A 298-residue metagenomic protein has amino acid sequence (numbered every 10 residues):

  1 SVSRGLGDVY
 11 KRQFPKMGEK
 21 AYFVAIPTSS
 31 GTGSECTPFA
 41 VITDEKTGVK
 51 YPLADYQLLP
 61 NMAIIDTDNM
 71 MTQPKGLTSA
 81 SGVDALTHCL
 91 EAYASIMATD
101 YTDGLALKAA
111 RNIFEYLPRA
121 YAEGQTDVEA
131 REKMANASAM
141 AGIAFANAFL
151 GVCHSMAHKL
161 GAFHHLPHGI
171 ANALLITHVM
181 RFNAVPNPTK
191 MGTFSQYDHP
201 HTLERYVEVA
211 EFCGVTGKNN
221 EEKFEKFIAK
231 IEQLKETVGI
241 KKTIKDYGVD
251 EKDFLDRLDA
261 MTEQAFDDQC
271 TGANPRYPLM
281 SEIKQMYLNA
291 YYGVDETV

Functional and structural regions predicted by a protein language model:
S1-Y10: Single conserved hydrophobic/aromatic residue that forms the stacking wall/gate of nucleotide- or nucleobase-binding
G31, A139-N172, D267-G272: Glycine-rich phosphate/pyrophosphate-binding beta-alpha loops
T37-A148: Carboxylate- and glycine-rich phosphate/diphosphate-binding segment that chelates Mg2+/Mn2+
M62, V83-E91, L107-P118, A135-A139 (+8 more regions): Predominant activation on well-ordered alpha-helical scaffold segments within soluble catalytic domains
M97-L105, Y121-K133, A148-C153, M191 (+4 more regions): Flexible, glycine/charged-enriched surface loops at secondary-structure junctions
I170-D253, E296: Gly/Pro-rich interdomain helix-loop hinge
D253-V298: Short, amphipathic C-terminal "tail helix"
